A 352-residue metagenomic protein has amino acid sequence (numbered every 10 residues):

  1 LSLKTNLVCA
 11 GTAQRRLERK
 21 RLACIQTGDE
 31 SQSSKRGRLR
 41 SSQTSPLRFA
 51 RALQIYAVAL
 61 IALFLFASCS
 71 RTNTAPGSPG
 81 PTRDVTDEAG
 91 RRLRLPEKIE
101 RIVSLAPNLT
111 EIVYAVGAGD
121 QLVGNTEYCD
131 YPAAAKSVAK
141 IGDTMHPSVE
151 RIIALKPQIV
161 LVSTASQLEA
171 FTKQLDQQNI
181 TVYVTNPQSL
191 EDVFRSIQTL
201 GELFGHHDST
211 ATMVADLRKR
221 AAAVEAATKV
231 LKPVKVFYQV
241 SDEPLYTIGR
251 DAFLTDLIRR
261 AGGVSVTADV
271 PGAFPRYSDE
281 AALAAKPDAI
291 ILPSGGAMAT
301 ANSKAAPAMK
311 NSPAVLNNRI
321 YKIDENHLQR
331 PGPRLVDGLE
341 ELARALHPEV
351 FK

Functional and structural regions predicted by a protein language model:
S2-C24, K35-P46, V58: Intrinsic, low-complexity polybasic segments
L65-S68: C-terminal motif of bacterial Sec signal peptides marking the signal peptidase cleavage site
S70-T72: Bacterial signal peptide processing site
T82, E100-A165, F171, V266 (+1 more regions): A short, structured surface patch at a secondary-structure boundary
T86-G90, I141-E150, S166, V270-D279: Short helix-initiation/N-cap motifs at beta->coil->alpha
R92, Q158-I159, E169-Y246, T267-D269 (+1 more regions): Extracytoplasmic substrate-binding proteins
T126, D251-F274, S294, R319-K322: His/Asp/Glu-enriched short active-site or ligand-binding loop at hydrolase and phosphoryl-transfer sites
V149-K156, Q178, Y277-K286: Short helices/loops that flank or line small-molecule/ion binding pockets
